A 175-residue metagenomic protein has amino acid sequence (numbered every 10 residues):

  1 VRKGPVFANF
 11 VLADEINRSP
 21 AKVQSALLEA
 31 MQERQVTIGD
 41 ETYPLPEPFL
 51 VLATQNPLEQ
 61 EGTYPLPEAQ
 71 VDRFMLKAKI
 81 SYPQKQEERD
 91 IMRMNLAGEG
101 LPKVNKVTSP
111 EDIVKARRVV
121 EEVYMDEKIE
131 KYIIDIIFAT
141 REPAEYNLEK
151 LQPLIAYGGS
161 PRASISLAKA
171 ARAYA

Functional and structural regions predicted by a protein language model:
V1-A78, Q84: Conserved ASCE/P-loop NTPase catalytic core
R2, R34, G39-E41, L45 (+5 more regions): Glycine-rich, flexible loop/turn motifs
A21, E68, K85-Q86, P110 (+2 more regions): Alpha-helix N-capping/helix-start residues
Q24, P48, V71-D72, E88 (+3 more regions): Alpha-helical structural signal
M31, Q70, M92-L96, I137: Hydrophobic aliphatic residues
M75-E87, V104-V107, V123-M125: Conserved AAA+ ATPase "SRH/arginine-finger" region at the nucleotide-binding site
L96-A175: Basic, amphipathic alpha-helical bundle interface domains used for macromolecular binding and assembly
